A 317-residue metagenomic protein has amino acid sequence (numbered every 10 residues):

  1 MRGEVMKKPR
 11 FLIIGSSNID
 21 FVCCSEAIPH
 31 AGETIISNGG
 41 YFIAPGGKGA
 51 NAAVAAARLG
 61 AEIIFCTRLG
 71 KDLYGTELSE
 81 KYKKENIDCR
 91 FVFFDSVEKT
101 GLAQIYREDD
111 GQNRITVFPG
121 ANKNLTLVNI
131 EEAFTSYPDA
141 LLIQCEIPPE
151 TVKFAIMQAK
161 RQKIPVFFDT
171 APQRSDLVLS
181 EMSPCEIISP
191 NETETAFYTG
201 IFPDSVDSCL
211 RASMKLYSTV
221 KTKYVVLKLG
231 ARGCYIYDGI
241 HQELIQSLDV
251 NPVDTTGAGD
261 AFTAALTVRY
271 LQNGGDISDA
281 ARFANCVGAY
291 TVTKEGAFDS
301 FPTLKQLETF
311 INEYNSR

Functional and structural regions predicted by a protein language model:
M1-R68, L73-K84, P252-V253: Glycine-rich phosphate/adenosyl-contacting loop at the front of the ribokinase-like
R2, K7, F11-I13, S175 (+1 more regions): Conserved phosphate-binding/catalytic region of the ribokinase-like
L12, I64, L142, F167-D169 (+1 more regions): Structural detector of well-ordered beta-strand residues that form the stable sheet scaffold of enzyme domains
E33-I36, I43, R58-D139, L307-R317: Conserved N-terminal subdomain of the carbohydrate kinase-like
A53-E62, R107, V268-N273: Alpha-helix C-terminal capping segments
A56, N191, G259: Short, conserved phosphate/pyrophosphate- and ester-handling motifs at nucleotide-, phospho-/glycolipid
A133-S136, V178-E181, S218: Structural alpha-helical scaffold elements that stabilize or flank donor/cofactor-binding regions in carbohydrate
D139-R211, R232-G233: Conserved beta-alpha-beta core of the PfkB/ribokinase-like small-molecule kinase fold
